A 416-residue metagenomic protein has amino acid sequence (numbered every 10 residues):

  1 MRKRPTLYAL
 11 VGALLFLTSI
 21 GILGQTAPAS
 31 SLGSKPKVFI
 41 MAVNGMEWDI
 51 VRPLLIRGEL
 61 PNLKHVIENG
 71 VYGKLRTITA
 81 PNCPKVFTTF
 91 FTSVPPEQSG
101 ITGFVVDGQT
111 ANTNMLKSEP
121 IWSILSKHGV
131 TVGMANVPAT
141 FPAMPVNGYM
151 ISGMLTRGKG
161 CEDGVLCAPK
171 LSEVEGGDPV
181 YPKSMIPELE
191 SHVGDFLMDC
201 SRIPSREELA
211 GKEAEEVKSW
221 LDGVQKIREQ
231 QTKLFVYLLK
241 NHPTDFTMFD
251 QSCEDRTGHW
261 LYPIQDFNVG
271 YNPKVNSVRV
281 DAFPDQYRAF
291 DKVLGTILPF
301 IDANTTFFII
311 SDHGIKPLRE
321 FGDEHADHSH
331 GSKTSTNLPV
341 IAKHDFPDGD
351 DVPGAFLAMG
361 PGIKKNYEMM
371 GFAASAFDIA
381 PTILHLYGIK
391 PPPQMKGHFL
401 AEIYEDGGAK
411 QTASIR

Functional and structural regions predicted by a protein language model:
M1-G12: Bacterial N-terminal signal peptides that target proteins for export
L10-G21: Bacterial N-terminal signal peptides
S31-G33, V38, D49-V51, L221-T247 (+3 more regions): A long, amphipathic alpha-helix that forms part of the scaffold/cap immediately adjacent to metal-dependent active
V51-S93, E97-Q98, T131-A135: Short, structured active-site-proximal loop/turn typified by the sulfatase FGly-forming signature C/S-X-P-X-R
K64-E68, I121-H128, G295, G360-K364 (+2 more regions): Non-catalytic, well-ordered alpha-helical segments in soluble enzyme domains
V94-K274: His/Asp/Glu-rich, glycine-adjacent segments that coordinate divalent cations and/or stabilize oxyanion chemistry on
N112-K117, P284-R288, I341-P353, K364-A380 (+1 more regions): A short beta-strand-to-alpha-helix junction
T306, I310-M359, A413-S414: Histidine-centered active-site microenvironments of extracellular/periplasmic hydrolases and transferases
